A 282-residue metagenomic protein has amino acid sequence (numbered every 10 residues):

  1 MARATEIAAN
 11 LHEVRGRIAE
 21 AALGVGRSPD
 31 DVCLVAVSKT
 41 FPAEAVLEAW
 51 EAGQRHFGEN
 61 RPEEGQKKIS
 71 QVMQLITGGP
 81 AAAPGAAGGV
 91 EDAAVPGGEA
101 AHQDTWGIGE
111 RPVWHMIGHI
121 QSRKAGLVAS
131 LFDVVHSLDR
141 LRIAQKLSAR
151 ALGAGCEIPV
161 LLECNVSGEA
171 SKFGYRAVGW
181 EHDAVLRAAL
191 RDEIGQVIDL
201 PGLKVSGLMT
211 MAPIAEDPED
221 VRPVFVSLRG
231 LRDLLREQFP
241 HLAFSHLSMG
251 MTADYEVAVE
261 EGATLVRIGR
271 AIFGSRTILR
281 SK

Functional and structural regions predicted by a protein language model:
M1-G230, L234, Q238-S245, M249-A253 (+2 more regions): Conserved alpha/beta-domain cores
A263-S281: Gly/Pro- and small hydrophobic-enriched strand-loop and loop-to-helix capping segments that sit at the rims
